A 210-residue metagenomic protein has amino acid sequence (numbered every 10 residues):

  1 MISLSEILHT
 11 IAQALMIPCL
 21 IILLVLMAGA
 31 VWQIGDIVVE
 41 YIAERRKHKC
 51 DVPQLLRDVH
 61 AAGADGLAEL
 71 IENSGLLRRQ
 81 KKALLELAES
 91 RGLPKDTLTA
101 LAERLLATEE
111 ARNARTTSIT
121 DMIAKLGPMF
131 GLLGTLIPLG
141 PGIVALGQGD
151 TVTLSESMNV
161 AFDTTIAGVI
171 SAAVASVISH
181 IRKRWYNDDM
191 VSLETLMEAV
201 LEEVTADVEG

Functional and structural regions predicted by a protein language model:
L4, L8-I11, T116-I170, V174: Helix-termination/interfacial motifs at the ends of transmembrane alpha-helices
S5, H9, I42-K49, H180-V191: Juxtamembrane membrane-water interface segments immediately C-terminal to a transmembrane helix
E6-M16, E202-G210: Long, hydrophobic alpha-helical segments that serve as membrane-spanning/inserting helices
H9-A61: Transmembrane alpha-helix/interfacial motif
L23-A30, G134, I170-V174, I178: Hydrophobic alpha-helical membrane-associated segments
V52-F130, I137, R184-G210: Predominantly long cytosolic amphipathic alpha-helical stalk/bundle segments
L146-G210: Alpha-helical transmembrane anchor segments
